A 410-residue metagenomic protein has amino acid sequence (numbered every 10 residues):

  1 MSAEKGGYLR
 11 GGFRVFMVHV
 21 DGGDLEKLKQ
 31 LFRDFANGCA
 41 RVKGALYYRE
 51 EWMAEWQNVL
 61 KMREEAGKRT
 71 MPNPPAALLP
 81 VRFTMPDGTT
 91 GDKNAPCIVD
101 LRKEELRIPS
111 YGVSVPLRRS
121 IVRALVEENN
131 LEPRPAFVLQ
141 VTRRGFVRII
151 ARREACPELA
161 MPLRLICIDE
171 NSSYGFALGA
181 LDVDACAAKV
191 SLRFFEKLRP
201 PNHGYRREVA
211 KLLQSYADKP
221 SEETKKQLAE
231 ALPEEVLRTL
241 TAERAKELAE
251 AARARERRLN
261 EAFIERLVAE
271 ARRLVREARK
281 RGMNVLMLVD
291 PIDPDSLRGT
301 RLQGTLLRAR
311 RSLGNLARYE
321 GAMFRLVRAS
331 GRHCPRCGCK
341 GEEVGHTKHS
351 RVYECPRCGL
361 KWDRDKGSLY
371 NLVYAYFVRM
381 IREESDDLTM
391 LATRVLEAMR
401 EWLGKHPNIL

Functional and structural regions predicted by a protein language model:
A3-G12, M17, R148-L410: Positively charged, helix-rich recognition surfaces that bind polyanionic ligands
A3-G44: N-terminal cap/recognition module
M17, G22, M53-W56, M71 (+3 more regions): Intrinsically disordered, low-complexity peptide-like regions
G22, E26, A36, W56 (+1 more regions): Helix-centric, low-specificity signal for extended rod-like, repetitive segments
D24-K27, L31, Y48-E51, R266 (+3 more regions): Short amphipathic alpha-helical segments
F32-R144, R310: Acidic carboxylate diad motif detector
